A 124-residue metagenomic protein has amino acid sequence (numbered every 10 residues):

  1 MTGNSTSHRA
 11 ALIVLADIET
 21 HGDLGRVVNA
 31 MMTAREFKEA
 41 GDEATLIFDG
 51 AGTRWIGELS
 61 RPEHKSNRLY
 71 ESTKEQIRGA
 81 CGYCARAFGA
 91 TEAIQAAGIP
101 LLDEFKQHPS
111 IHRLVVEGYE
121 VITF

Functional and structural regions predicted by a protein language model:
T2-N4: Acidic, glycine/proline-rich low-complexity segments that act as flexible tails and inter-domain linkers
T6-V28, T53-E58: Short, glycine-rich nucleotide/cofactor-binding loops
G25-A40: Histidine-anchored nucleotide/phosphate-binding helix
A34, A44-G50, R78-C84: Short internal beta-strands
P62-E92: A glycine-rich helix N-cap at a beta->alpha junction
K74, A97-G98, E117: Short, structured coil segments at secondary-structure junctions
F88-G89, A97-P100, E104-P109: A short aromatic-anchored loop/beta-hairpin motif
S110-F124: C-terminal binding/interaction regions
